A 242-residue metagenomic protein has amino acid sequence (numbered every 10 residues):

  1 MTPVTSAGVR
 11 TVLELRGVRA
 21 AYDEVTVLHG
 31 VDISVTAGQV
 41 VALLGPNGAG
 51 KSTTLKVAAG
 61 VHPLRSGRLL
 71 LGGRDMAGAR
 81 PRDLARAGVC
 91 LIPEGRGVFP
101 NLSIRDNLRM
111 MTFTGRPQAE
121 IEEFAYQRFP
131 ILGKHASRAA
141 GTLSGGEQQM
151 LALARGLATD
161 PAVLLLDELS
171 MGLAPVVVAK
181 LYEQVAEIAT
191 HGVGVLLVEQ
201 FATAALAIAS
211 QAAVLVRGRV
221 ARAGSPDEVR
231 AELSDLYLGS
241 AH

Functional and structural regions predicted by a protein language model:
L44-P46: The feature captures the beta-strand-to-loop junction immediately N-terminal to the Walker
A59: Helix-to-loop junction immediately C-terminal to a conserved catalytic motif
G67-D75, A87, E120-Q127, R222-G224: Conserved ABC transporter NBD signature motif
A139-L143, E147: Conserved ABC ATPase signature
G156-L157: ABC ATPase C-loop
E168-L169: Walker B catalytic motif
